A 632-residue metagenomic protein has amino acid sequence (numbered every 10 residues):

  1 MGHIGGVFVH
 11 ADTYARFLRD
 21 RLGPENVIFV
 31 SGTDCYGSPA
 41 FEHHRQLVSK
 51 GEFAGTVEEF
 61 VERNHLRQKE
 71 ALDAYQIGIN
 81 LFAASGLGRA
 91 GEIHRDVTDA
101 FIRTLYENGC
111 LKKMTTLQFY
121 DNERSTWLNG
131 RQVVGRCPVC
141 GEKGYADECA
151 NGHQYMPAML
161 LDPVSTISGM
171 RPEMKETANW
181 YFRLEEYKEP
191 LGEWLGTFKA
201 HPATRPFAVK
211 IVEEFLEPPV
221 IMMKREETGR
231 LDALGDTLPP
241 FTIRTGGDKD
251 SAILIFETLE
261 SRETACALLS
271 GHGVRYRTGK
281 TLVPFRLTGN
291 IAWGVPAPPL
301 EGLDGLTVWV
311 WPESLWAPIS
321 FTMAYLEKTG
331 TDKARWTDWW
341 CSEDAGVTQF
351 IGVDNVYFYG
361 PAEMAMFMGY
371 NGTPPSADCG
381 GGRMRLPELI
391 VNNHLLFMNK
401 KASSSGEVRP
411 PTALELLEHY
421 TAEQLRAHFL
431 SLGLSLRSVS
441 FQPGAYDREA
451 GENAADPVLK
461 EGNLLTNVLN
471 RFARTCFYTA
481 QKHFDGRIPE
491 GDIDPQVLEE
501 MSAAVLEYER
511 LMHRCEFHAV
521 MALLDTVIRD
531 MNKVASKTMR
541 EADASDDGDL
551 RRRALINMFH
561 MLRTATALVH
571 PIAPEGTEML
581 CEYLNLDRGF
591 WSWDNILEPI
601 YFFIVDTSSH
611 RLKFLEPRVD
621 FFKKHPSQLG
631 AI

Functional and structural regions predicted by a protein language model:
M1-P24, I28-C35, L87, D96 (+2 more regions): Structured secondary-structure scaffolds
H43-R63: A charged helix-plus-loop insertion that forms the helical arch/lid used to bind and gate nucleic-acid substrates
N64-N80: A glycine-rich helix N-cap at a beta->alpha junction
H94-K113: Hydrophobic or amphipathic alpha-helical targeting/insertion segments
N108-F182: Cys/His-rich short segments
T116-F119, Q132-G152, T166-I167, R230 (+5 more regions): Basic, alpha-helical terminal appendages of large translation-related enzymes
N470-R474, A522-K537: Core structural elements
A480-H483, R487, Y508-C515, M531-D546: Secondary-structure edge/capping motif, primarily at the C-terminal ends of alpha-helices and the immediately following
